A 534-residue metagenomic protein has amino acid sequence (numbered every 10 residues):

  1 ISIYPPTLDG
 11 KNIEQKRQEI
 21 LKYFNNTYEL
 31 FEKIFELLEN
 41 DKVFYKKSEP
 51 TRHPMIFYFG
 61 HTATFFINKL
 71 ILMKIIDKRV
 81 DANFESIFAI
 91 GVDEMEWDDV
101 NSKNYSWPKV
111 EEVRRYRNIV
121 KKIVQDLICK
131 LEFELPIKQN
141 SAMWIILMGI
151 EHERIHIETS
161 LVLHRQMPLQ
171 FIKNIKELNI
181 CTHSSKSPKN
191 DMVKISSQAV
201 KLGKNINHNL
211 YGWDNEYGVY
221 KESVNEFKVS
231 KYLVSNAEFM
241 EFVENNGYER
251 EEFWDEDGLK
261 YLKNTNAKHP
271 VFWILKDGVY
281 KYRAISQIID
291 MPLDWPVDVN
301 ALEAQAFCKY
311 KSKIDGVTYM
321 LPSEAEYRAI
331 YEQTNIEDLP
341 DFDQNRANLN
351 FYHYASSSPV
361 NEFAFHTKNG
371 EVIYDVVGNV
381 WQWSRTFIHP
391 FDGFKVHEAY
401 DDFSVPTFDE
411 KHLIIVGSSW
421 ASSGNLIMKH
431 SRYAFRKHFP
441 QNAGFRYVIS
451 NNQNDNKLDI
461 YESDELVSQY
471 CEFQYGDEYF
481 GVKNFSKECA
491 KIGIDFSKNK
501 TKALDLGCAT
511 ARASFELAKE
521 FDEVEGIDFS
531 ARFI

Functional and structural regions predicted by a protein language model:
I1, K42-E96, E132-C181, S185 (+7 more regions): Short, contiguous alpha-helical
I1-F44, S48: N-terminal regions that are enriched for targeting/export leaders and immediately downstream pro/stem segments
K109-K121, W213-N246, L275-Q333, F351-E371 (+1 more regions): Short aromatic-cysteine micro-motif
E216-Y220, E244-A267, V376-N454: Surface-exposed recognition segments
F480-K500: Conserved alpha-helix/loop element of class I SAM-dependent methyltransferases that forms part of the SAM/SAH-binding
K500-A509, E525: Conserved class I S-adenosyl-L-methionine
T510-E520: Conserved SAM-binding loop of SAM-dependent methyltransferases across substrates and taxa, primarily the Class I
S530: Conserved SAM/SAH-binding beta-strand->alpha-helix loop
